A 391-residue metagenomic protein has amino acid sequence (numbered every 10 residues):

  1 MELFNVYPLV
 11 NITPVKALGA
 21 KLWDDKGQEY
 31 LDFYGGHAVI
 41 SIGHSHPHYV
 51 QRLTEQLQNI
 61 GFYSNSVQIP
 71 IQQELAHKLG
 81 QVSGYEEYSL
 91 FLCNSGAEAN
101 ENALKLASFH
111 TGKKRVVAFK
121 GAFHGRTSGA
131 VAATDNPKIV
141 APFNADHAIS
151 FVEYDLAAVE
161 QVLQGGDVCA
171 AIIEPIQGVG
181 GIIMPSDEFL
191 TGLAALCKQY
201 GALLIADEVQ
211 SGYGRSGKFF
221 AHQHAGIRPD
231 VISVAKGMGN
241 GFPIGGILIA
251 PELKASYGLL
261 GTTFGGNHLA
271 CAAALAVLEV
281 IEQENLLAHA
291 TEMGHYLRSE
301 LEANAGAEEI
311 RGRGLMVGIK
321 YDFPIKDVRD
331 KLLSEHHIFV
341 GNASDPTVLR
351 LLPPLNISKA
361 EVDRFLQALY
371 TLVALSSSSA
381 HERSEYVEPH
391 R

Functional and structural regions predicted by a protein language model:
M1-R391: Conserved N-terminal phosphate-binding loop of PLP-dependent enzymes in the Aspartate aminotransferase
